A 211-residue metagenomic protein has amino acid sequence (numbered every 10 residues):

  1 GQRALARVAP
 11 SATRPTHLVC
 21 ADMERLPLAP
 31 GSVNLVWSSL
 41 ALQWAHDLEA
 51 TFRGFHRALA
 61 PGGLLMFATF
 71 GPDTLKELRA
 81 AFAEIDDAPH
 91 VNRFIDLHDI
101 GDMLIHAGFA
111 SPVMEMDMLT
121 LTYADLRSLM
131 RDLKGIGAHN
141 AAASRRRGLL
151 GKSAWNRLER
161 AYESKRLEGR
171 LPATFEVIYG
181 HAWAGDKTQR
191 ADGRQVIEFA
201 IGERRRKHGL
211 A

Functional and structural regions predicted by a protein language model:
G1-A29, E49-A50: Class I SAM-dependent methyltransferase SAM/SAH-binding core
R7-A12, A50-F52, A80-A83, R127-S128 (+1 more regions): Short, glycine/charged-enriched secondary-structure capping and boundary segments
V36-W37: Hydrophobic beta-strand segment of the Class I
L40-Q43: Short catalytic micro-motifs in class I SAM-dependent methyltransferases
E49-L64: A short glycine-rich, Lys/Arg-flanked "PGG" loop and its adjoining helix->strand segment in the class I
L64-S128, G135-L149: Conserved catalytic/acceptor-binding region of the Class I
R127-A211: C-terminal lobe and adjacent flexible extensions of AdoMet/dcAdoMet transferase-like proteins
